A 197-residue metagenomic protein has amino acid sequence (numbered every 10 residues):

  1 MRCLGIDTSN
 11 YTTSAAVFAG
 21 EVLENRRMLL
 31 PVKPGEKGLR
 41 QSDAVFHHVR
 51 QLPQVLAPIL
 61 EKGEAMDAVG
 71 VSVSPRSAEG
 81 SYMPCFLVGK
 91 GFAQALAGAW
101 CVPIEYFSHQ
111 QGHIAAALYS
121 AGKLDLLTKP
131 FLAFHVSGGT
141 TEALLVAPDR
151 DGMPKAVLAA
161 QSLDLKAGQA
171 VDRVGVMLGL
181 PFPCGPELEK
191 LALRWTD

Functional and structural regions predicted by a protein language model:
M1, V102-L132: Conserved phosphate-binding catalytic cores of ATP/NTP-utilizing and phosphoryl-transfer enzymes
G5-I6, G70-V71, I104-H109, L165: General beta-strand structural signal in soluble alpha/beta enzymes
T8-F46, D151-A159: Short glycine-rich, Thr/Ser-proximal phosphate-binding strand/loop in the N-terminal lobe of ATP-dependent enzymes
T8-S9, E24-N25, L127-K129, H135-V136 (+1 more regions): A short helix-loop
T12, S72-S77, S108-I114, T140: Acidic, glycine-rich active-site loops and adjacent beta-strand->loop/helix elements that engage anionic groups
T13-A19, A115, A133-H135, T141-L145: Short beta-strand scaffold segments in enzyme catalytic cores
R27, R40, A44-E64: Conserved phosphate-binding loops in N-terminal lobes of ATP-dependent enzymes of the actin/Hsp70/sugar-kinase
A57-Q94, G98: Short beta-strand-loop/turn "lid" adjacent to the catalytic site in phosphate-handling enzymes
